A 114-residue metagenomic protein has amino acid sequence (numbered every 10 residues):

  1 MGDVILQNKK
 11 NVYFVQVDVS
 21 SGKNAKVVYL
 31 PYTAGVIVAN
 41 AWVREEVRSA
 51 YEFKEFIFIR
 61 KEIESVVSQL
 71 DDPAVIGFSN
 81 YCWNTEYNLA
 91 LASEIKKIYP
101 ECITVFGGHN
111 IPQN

Functional and structural regions predicted by a protein language model:
M1-Q7, V67-S68: Short boundary motifs at domain starts and secondary-structure transition points
N8-A25, V75: Nucleotide-activated donor-dependent transferases that construct or modify glycoconjugates
S21-G35: Glycine- and acidic-residue-enriched helix-capping/strand-helix junction motifs
K26-V28, R48-S49, I76-F78: N-terminal start-of-chain detector that recognizes signal peptides and the immediate post-cleavage beginning
A34-N40, Y87-A90: A broad, low-specificity signal for short, low-complexity segments enriched in glycine/proline and polar/charged
V36-Y51: Short helix-loop-beta junction
E52-N114: Glycine-rich beta-alpha loop elements in corrinoid/cobalamin-binding modules across cobalamin-dependent enzymes
